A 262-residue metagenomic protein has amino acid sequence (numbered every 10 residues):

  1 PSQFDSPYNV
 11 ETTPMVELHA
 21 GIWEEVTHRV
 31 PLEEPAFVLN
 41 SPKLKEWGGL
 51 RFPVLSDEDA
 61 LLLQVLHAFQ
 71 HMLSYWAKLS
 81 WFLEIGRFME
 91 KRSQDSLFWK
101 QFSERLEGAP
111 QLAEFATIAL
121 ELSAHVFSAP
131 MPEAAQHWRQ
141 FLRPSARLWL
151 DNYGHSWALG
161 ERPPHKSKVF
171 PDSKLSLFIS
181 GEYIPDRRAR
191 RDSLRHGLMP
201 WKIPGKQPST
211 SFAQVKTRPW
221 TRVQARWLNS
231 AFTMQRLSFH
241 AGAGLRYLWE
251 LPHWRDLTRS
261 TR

Functional and structural regions predicted by a protein language model:
P1-R262: Conserved NTP-donor binding/palm subdomain of two-metal-ion nucleotidyltransferases/polymerases, i.e., the charged
